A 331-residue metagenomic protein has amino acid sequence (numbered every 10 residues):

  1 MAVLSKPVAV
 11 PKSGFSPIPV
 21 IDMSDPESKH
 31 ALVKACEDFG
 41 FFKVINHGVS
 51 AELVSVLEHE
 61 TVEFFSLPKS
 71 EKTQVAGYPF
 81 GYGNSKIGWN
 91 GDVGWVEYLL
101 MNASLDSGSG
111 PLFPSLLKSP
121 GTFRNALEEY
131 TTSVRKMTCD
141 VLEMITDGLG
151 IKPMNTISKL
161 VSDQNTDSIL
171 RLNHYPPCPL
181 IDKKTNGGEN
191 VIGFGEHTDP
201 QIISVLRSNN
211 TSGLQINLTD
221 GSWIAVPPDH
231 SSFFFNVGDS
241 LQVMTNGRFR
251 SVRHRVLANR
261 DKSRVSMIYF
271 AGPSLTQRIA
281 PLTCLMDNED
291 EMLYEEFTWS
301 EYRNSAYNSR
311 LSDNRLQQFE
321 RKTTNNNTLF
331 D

Functional and structural regions predicted by a protein language model:
M1-D331: Peripheral, non-catalytic segments flanking oxidoreductase cores
